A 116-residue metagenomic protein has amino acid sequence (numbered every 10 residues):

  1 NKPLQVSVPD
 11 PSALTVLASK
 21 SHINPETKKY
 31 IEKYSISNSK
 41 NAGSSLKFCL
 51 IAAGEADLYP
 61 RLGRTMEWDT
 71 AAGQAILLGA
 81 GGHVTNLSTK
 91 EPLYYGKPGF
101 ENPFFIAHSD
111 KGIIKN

Functional and structural regions predicted by a protein language model:
N1-F48, K97-N116: Acidic beta-strand-loop-alpha-helix segment within the catalytic core of divalent metal-dependent phosphate-processing
V16, L50-A52, A71-L78: Hydrophobic residues within well-ordered alpha-helices
K20, G63-T65, L87-K90: Short secondary-structure boundary segments
I36, R61-L62: A generic structural signal for short
A53-L58, G81-H83: Alpha-to-beta junction loops
W68: Acidic donor-binding loop at a coil-to-helix junction in glycosyltransferase catalytic cores that engages
G82-P98: Acidic, metal-binding active-site segment of PIN/NYN-like and related structure-specific nucleases
